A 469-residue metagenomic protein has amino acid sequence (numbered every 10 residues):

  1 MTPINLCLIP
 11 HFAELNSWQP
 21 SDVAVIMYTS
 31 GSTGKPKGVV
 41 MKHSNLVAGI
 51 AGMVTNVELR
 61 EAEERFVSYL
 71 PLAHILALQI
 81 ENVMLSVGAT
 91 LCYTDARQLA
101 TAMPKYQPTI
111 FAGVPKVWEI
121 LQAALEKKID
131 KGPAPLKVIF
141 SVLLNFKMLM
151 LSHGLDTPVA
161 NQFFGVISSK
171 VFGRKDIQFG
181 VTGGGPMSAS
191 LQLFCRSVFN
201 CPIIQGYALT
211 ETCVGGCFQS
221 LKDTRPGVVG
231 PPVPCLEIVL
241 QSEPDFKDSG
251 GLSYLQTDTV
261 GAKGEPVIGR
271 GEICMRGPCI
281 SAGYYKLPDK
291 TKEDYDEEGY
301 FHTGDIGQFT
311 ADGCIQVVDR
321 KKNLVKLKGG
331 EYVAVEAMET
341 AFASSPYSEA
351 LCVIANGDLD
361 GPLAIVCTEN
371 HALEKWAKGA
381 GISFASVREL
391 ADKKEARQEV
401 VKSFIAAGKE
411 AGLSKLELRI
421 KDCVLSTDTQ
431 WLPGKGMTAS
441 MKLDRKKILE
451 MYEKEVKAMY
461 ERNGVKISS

Functional and structural regions predicted by a protein language model:
L6-Y28, K35, L59-R65: Conserved pre-ATP/AMP-binding loop-to-beta segment of ANL
V23, T29-S32, F66, P71 (+5 more regions): Conserved S/T- and glycine-rich ATP-binding loop of Class I adenylate-forming
A24-I50: Conserved AMP-binding A3 loop
T29, K247, L255-L327, S468: Conserved ATP-binding/catalytic segment of the ANL
V47-R65, Y69-V166, V198: Conserved AMP-binding/adenylation subdomain of ANL enzymes
T109-A112, Q122-R225, E237, S348: Gly/Ser/Thr-rich phosphate-binding loop
G277, A282-G283, K292-E293, I306-L418: AMP-binding/adenylate-forming catalytic core of the ANL superfamily
V325, A350-C352, V401-S469: Conserved C-terminal "lid"/linker of ANL adenylate-forming enzymes
